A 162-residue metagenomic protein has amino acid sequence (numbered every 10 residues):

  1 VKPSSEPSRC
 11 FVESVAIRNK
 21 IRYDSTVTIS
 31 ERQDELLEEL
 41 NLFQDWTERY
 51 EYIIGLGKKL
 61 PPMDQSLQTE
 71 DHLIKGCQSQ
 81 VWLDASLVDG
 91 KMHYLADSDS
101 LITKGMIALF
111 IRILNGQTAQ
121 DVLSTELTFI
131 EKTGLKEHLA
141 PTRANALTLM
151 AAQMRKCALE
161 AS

Functional and structural regions predicted by a protein language model:
A16, K20-Y23: Short, positively charged and aromatic/hydrophobic N-terminal segments
I29-Q80, L87-G90, I130-A161: N-terminal intrinsically disordered, cationic/polar leader segments that include organellar targeting peptides
D71-C77, D97-S98, Q120-V122: Solvent-exposed interaction patches of small proteins and small membrane subunits
D89-S98: Short, well-ordered strand-loop elements centered on a beta-strand within folded domains, enriched for acidic residues
D97-L101, L127: Short, solvent-exposed aromatic-acidic interface loops
M106-Q117: Alpha-helical support elements that line or immediately flank enzyme active sites and cofactor-binding pockets
G116-T133: Glycine-rich phosphate/pyrophosphate-binding loops and their adjacent beta-strand/loop elements at enzyme active sites
